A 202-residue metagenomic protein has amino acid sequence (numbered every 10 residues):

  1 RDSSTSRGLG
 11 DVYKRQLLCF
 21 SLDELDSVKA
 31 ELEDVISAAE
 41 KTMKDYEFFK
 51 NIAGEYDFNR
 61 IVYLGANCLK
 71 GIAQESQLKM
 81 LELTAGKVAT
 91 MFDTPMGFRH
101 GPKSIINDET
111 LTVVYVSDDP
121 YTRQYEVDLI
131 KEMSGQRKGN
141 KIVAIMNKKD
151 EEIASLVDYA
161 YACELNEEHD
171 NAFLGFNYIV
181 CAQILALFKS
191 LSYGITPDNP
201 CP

Functional and structural regions predicted by a protein language model:
D2-Q16: Single conserved hydrophobic/aromatic residue that forms the stacking wall/gate of nucleotide- or nucleobase-binding
R7, A39, Y63-A66, D119 (+2 more regions): Hydrophobic alpha-helical scaffolding
D11-R15, I72, S76, N177-I184: Catalytic-loop motifs flanking and including active-site residues across diverse enzymes
L18-I52, T196-P202: Internal, active-site/partner-interface "lid" segment
L25-A30, L111-T112, V116-P202: Phosphate-moiety recognition in structured ligand-binding domains
F49-I52, R99-K103, L129-E132: Generic recognition of flexible, low-complexity loop/linker segments
F58-N107: Anionic-ligand anchoring segments at beta-strand to alpha-helix junctions in alpha/beta enzyme folds, i.e., glycine
